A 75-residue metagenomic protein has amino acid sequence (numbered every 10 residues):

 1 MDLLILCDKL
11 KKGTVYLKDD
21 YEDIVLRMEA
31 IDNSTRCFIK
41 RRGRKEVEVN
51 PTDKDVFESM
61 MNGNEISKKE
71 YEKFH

Functional and structural regions predicted by a protein language model:
M1-K18: Negatively charged, low-complexity tracts enriched in Asp/Glu with abundant Ser/Thr
D2-L6, V47-V49, F74: Short, basic/polar N-terminal leader/transit segment immediately after the initiator methionine
K12, S34, D53, S67-E70: A general marker of short, structured functional hotspots
Y16, E46-V47, I66: Polar low-complexity intrinsically disordered regions enriched in Ser/Thr and small residues
Y21, V25-M61: Acidic, low-complexity, intrinsically disordered interaction modules
E58-H75: Short, compact, well-ordered microdomains
